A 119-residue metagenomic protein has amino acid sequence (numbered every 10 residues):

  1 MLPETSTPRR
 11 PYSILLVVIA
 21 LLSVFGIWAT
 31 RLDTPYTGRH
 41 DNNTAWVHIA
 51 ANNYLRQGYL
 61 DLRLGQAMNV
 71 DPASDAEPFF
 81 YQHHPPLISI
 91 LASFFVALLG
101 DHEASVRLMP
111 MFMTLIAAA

Functional and structural regions predicted by a protein language model:
M1-R9: Short, Lys/Arg-rich, polar N-terminal cytosolic tail immediately upstream of the first transmembrane signal-anchor
P11-T44, I49-N52, R56-Y59: Transmembrane signal-anchor helices characteristic of membrane glycosylation enzymes that use polyprenol
V18-G26, L91, M109-I116: Lipid-exposed faces of alpha-helical membrane segments in multi-pass integral membrane proteins
T34-N43, N53-S89: Membrane-proximal lumenal/periplasmic loop motifs of glycosylation machinery
W46, P86, R107, M111: Amphipathic alpha-helical recognition patches that constitute DNA-binding helices
V47-A50, L87-L98: Hydrophobic alpha-helical segments of integral membrane proteins, encompassing both true transmembrane helices
F94-V96, H102-A119: Transmembrane-helix motifs of polytopic, lipid-linked glycan transferases
